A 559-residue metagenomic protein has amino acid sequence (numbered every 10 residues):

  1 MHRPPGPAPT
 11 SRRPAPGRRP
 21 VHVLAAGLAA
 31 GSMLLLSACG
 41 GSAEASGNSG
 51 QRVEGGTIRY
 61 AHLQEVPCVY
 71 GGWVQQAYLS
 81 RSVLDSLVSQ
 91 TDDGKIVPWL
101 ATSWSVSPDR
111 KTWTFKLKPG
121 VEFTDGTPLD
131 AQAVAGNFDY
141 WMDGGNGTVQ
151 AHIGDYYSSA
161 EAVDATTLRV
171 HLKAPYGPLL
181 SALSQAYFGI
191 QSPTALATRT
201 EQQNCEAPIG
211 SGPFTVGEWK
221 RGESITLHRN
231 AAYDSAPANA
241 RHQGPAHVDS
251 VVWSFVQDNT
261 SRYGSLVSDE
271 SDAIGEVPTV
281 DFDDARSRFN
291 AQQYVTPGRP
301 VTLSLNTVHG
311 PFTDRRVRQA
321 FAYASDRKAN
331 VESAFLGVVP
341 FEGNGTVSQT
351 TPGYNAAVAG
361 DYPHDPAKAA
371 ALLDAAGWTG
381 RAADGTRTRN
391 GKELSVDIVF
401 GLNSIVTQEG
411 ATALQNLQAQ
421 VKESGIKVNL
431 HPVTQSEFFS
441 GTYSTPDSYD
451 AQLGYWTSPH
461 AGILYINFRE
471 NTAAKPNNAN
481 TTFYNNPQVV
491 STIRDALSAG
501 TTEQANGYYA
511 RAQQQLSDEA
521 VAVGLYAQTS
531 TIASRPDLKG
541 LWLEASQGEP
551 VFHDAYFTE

Functional and structural regions predicted by a protein language model:
L35-A38: C-terminal motif of bacterial Sec signal peptides marking the signal peptidase cleavage site
G40-A43: Bacterial signal peptide processing site
A61-P108, D139, I209: N-terminal lobe/hinge region of extracytoplasmic solute-binding protein
T102-G147, V163, R169-H171, P311-T313: Aromatic- and charge-enriched surface segment that lines or borders ligand/interaction sites
A151-L196, Q202, P213-K220: Surface-exposed binding/hinge segments that line and control ligand-binding clefts or catalytic entry sites
K220-I225, S325-A356, Q408-Q418, E423 (+1 more regions): Detector for C-terminal structural segments
Y233-D284, K427: Ligand-site clamp/hinge motif
T313-A419, R511: Append "and occasionally in soluble cytosolic enzymes with long acidic Gly/Pro-rich linkers
